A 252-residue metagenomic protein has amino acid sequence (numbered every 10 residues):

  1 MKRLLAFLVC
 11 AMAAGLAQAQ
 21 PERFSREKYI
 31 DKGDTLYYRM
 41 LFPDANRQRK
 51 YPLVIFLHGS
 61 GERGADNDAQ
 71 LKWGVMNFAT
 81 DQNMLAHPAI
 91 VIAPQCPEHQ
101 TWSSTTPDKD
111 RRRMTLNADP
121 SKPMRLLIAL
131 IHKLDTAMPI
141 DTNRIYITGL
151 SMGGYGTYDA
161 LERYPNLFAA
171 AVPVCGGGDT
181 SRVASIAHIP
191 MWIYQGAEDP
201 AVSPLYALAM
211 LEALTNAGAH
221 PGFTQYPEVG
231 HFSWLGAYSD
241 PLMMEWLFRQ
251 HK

Functional and structural regions predicted by a protein language model:
M1-E22: Bacterial Sec-dependent N-terminal signal peptides
A17-L53, A89, P123-A129, T148 (+7 more regions): A domain-start/cap signature at the N-terminus of enzymes
D44-R49, S104-L150: Gly/Ser-rich "nucleophile elbow"/oxyanion-hole loop immediately N-terminal to the catalytic nucleophile in hydrolases
L57-G59, Q195-G196: The conserved beta1-alpha1 loop
S60-M124: Active-site machinery of serine-nucleophile hydrolases
K72-Q82, C175-A184, L205, A209: Alpha-helical scaffolding within the catalytic cores of extracellular/periplasmic polymer-degrading hydrolases
H132-A187: Primarily recognizes the serine-hydrolase "nucleophile elbow" in alpha/beta-hydrolase and SGNH/GDSL folds
V174, P190-K252: C-terminal catalytic histidine-bearing segment of alpha/beta-hydrolase fold enzymes
